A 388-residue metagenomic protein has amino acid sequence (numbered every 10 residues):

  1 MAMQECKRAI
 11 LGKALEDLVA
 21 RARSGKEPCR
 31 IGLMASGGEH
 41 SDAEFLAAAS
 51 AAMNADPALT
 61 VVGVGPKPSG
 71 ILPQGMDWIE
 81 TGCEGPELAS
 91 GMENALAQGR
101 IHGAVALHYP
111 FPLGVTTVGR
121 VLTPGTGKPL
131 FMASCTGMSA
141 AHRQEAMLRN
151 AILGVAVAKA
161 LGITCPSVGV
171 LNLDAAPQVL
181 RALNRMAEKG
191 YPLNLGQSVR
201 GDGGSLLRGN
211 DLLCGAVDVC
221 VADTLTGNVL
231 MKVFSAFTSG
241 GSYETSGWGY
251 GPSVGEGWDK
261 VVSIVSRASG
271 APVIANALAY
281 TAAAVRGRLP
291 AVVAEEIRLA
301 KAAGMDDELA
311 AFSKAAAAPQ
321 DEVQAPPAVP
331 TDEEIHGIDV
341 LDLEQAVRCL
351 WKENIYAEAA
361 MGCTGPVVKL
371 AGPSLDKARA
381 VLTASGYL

Functional and structural regions predicted by a protein language model:
A2-P66: N-terminal phosphate-binding or glycine-rich loops at protein starts, especially the Walker A/P-loop of NTPases
K26, A58-L59, G162-V168, P192-G201 (+3 more regions): Flexible, glycine/charged-enriched surface loops at secondary-structure junctions
S41-A43, D56, T60, A141-G203 (+1 more regions): Glycine-rich phosphate/diphosphate-binding loop of Rossmann-like nucleotide-binding domains
G75-M132: N-terminal glycine-rich phosphate/adenylate-binding segment common to multiple enzyme folds
P86-A89, V179-S239, V329: Active-site rim loops that border cofactor/substrate pockets in soluble metabolic enzymes
A104, G114-A146, P192-G201, G241-V254 (+1 more regions): Short, acidic/small-residue loops that bind anionic groups at enzyme active sites
G125-A133, A216-D306: Glycine-rich phosphate/nucleotide-binding loop
E333-D342: Short, surface-exposed ligand-recognition loops at beta-strand->loop->(often short) alpha-helix junctions that present
